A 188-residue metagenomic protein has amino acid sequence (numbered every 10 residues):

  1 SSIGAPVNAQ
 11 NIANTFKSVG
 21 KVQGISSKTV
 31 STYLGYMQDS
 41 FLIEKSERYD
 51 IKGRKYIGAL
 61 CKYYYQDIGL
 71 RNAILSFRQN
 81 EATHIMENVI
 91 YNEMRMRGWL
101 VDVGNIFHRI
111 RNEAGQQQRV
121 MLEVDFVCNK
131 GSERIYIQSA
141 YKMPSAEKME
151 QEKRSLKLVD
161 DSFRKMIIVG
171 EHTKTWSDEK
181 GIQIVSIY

Functional and structural regions predicted by a protein language model:
S1-D39, K45: Conserved helicase/translocase motor-coupling segment
T29-Y188: A cross-kingdom feature that marks ATP-driven nucleic-acid transaction machinery
